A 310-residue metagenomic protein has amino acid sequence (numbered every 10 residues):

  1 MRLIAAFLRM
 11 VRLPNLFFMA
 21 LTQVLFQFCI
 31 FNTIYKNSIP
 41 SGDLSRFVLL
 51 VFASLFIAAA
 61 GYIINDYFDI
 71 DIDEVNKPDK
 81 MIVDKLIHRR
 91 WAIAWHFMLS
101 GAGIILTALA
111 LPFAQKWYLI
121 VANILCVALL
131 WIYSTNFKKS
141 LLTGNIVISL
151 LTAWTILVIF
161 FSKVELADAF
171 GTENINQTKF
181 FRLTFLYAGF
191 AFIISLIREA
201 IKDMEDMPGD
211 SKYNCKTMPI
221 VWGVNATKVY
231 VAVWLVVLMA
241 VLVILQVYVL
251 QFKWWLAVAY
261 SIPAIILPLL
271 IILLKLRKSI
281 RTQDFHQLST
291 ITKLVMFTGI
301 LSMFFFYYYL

Functional and structural regions predicted by a protein language model:
M1-R9, P14-F17, T135, A153-I156 (+1 more regions): C-terminal membrane-associated helical module and adjoining short loops/tails
A5, P14, F18, T22 (+11 more regions): Alpha-helical transmembrane segments of integral membrane proteins
A5-R9, K80-F170: Intramembrane alpha-helical segments
A20-F68, I104-T107, W117-W131, N176-I201: Membrane-embedded alpha-helical segments that form the functional core of polytopic membrane enzymes, especially those
Q23-V24, S54, S100, V127-L130 (+4 more regions): Residue-level recognition of pore/gate-forming positions within transmembrane alpha-helices of multi-pass
I30, I34, A110-Q115, F137-K138 (+3 more regions): Short helix-capping/hinge motifs at transmembrane helix termini and TM-loop junctions
S38-L49, N65-I72, R89-M98, L125-F137 (+4 more regions): Hydrophobic alpha-helical transmembrane segments
V51-F52, I70-N123, N214-Q251: Multi-pass membrane catalytic core of lipid/isoprenoid biosynthesis enzymes
